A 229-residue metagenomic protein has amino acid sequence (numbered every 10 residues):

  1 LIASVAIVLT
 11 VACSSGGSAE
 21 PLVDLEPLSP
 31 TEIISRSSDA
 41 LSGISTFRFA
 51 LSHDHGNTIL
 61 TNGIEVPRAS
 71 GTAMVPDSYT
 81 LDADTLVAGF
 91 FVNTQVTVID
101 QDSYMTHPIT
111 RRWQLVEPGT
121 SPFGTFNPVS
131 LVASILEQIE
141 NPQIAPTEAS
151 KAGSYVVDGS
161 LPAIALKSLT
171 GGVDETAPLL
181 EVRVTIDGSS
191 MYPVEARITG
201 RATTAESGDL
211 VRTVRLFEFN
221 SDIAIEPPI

Functional and structural regions predicted by a protein language model:
L1-I2: Bacterial N-terminal signal peptides that target proteins for export
V8-T72, Q143-T147, D222-I229: N-terminal leader/targeting segments and the immediate start of mature chains
I33-D39, R68-D77, V96, D100 (+2 more regions): Extended lipid/amphipathic-ligand handling interfaces
A50, G63-D82, V194-E195, R201 (+2 more regions): Beta-strand-dominated lipid-handling architectures at cellular/organellar boundaries
S52-I59, D84-F91, Q101-R111, R201-A205 (+1 more regions): Hydrophobic lipid-interacting interfaces of membrane-associated proteins
R68-L131: An acidic-aromatic
T106-D174: Flexible, processing/modification-adjacent segments and terminal tails in exported/periplasmic/extracellular proteins
G153-I229: Gly/Pro-enriched, hydrophobic low-complexity segments that function as extracytoplasmic propeptides/linkers
